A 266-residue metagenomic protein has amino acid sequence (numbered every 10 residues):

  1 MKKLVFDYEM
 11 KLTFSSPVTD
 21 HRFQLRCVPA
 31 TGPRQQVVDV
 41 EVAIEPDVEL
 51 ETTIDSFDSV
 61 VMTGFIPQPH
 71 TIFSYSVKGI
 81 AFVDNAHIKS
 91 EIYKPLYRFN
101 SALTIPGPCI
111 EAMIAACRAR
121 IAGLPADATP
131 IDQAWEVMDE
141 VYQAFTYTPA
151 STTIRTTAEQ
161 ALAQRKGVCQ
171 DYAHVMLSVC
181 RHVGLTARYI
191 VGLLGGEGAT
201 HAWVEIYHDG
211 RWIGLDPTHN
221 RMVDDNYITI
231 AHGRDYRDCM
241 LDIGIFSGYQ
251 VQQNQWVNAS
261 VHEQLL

Functional and structural regions predicted by a protein language model:
M1-D84: Intrinsically disordered, low-complexity N-terminal segments that are enriched in acidic
L25-P29, P33-V42, N220-C239, I243 (+3 more regions): Glycine-rich, small/acidic residue-mixed loop/short-helix segments
P46-T52, Y97-L103, M222-T229: Short, surface-exposed linear segments at secondary-structure transitions and domain or protein termini
H70-S76, Y207-R221, G248-L266: Short flexible/disordered coil segments
D84-N85, I213: Short, charged/polar, Gly/Pro-enriched secondary-structure boundary elements
N85, Y93-G167, V175, Y236 (+1 more regions): Secondary-structure boundary elements
D171-F246: Hydrophobic/aromatic-rich core segments of domains that either
